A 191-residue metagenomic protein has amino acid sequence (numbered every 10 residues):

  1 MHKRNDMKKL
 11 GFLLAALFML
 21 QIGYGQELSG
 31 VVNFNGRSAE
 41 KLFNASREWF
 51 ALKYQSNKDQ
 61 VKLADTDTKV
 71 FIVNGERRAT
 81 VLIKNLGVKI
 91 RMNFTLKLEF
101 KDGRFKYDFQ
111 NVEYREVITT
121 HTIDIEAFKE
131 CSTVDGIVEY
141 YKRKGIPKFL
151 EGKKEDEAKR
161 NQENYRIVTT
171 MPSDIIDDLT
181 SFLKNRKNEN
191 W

Functional and structural regions predicted by a protein language model:
M1-L10: Positively charged n-region of N-terminal signal peptides that target proteins for export
L10-I22: Sec-dependent N-terminal signal peptides
G23-W191: Ser/Thr-rich, low-complexity intrinsically disordered terminal regions
